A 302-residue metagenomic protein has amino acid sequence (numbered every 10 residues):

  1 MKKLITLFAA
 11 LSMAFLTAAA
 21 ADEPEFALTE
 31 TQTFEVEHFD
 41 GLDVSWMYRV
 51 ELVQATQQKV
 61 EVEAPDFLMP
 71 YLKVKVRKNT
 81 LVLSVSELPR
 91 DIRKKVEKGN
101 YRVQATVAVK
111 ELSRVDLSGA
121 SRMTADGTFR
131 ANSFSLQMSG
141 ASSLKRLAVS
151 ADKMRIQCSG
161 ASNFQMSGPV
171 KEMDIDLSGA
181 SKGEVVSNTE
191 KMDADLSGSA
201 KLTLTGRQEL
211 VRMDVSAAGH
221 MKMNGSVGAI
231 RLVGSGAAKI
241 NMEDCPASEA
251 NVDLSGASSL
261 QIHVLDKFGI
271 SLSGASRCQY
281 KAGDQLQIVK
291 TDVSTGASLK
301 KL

Functional and structural regions predicted by a protein language model:
M1-L28: Bacterial Sec-dependent N-terminal signal peptides
L7, V44, Q157, G234 (+1 more regions): Alpha-helical protein-protein interaction elements
A19-S139, K145-S159, N163-D174, E184-V186 (+2 more regions): Acidic (Asp/Glu) and glycine-rich low-complexity loops/linkers that are typically intrinsically disordered
M166-G168, G183-L302: Short, surface-exposed interaction patches in beta-rich subdomains that mediate adhesion/assembly near membranes
